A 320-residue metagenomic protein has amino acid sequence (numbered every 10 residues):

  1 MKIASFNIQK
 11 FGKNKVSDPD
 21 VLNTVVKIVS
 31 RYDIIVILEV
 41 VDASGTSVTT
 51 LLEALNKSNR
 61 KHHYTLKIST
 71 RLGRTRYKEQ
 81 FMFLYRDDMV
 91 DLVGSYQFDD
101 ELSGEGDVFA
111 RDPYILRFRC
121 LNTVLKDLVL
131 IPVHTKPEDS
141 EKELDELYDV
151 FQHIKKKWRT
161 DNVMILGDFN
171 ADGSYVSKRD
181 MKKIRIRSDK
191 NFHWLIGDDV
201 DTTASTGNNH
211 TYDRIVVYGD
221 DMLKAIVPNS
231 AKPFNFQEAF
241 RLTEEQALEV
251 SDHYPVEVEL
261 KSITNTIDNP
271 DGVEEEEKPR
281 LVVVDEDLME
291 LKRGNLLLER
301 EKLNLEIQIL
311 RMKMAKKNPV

Functional and structural regions predicted by a protein language model:
M1-N269: Divalent cation-coordinating acidic motifs and surrounding scaffolds that mediate Ca2+/Mg2+/Mn2+/Zn2+-dependent binding
P270-V320: Amphipathic alpha-helical coiled-coil/zipper oligomerization segments
